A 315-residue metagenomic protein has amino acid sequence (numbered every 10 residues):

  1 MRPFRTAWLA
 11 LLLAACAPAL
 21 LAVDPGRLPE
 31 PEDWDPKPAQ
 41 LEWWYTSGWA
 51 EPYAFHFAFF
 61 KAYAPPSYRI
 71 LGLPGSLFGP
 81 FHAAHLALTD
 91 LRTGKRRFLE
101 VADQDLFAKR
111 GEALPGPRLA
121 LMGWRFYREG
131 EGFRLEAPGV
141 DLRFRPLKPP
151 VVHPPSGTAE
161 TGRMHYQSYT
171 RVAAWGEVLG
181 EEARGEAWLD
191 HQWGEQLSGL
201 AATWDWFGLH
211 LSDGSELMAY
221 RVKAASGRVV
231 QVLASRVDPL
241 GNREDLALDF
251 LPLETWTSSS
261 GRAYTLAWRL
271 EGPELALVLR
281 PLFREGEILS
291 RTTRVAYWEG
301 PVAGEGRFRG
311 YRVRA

Functional and structural regions predicted by a protein language model:
M1-W8: Bacterial N-terminal signal peptides that target proteins for export
A14-A15: C-terminal motif of bacterial Sec signal peptides marking the signal peptidase cleavage site
P18-A315: Structured soluble/peripheral alpha/beta segments that form catalytic or ligand/cofactor-binding pockets
